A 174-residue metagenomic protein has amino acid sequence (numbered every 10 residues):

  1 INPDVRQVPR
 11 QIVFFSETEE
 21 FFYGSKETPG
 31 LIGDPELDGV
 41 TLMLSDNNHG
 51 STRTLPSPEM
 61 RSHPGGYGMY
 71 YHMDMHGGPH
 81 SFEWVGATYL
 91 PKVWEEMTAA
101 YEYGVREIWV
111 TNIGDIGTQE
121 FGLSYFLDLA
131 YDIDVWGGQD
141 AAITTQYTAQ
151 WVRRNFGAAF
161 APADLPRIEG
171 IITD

Functional and structural regions predicted by a protein language model:
I1-P64, T173-D174: Gly/Pro-rich turn-and-neighbor structural signature
M43-G50, L55-D174: Structured mid-domain segments that build the active-site/substrate or prosthetic-cofactor binding neighborhood
